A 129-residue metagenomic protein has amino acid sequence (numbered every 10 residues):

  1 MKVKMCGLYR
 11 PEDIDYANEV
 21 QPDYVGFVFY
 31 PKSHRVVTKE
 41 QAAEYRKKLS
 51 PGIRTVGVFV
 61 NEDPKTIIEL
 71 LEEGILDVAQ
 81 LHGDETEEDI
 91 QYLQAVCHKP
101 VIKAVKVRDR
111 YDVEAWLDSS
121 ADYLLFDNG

Functional and structural regions predicted by a protein language model:
M1-G129: Conserved N-terminal beta1-alpha1 strand-loop-helix module at the mouth
